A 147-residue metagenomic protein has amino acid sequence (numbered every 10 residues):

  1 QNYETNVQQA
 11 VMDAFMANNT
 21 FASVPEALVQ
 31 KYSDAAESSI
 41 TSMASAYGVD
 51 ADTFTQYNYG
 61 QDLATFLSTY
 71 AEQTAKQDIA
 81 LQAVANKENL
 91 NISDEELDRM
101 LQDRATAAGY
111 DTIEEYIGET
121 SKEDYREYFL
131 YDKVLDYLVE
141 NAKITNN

Functional and structural regions predicted by a protein language model:
Q1-N147: Extended, charged alpha-helical "arm"/coiled-coil substrate-binding scaffolds, typified by the C-terminal helical
